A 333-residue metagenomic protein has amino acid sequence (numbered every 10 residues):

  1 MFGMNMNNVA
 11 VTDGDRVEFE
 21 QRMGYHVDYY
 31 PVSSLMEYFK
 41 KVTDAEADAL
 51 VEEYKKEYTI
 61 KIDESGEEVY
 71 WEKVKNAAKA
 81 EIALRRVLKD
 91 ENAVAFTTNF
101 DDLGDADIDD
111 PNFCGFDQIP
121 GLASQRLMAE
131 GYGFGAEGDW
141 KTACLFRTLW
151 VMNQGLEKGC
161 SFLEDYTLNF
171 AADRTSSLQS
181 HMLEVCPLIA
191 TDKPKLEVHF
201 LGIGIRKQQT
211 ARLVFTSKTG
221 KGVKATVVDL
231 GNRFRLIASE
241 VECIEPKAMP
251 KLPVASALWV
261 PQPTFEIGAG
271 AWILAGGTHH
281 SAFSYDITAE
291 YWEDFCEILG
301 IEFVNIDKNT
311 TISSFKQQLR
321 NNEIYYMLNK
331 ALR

Functional and structural regions predicted by a protein language model:
M1-G155: Conserved, well-structured core segments that form the ligand-binding/active-site neighborhood of functional domains
Q21-G24, L50-E52, Q118-G121, E184-C186 (+4 more regions): Short, surface-exposed linear patches
H26-Y38, E164, I306-S314: A generic structural motif
V27, E157-G159, F303-N305: Short secondary-structure junctions
A49-L50, T175-C186, N322-L332: Short, charged low-complexity intrinsically disordered segments located at boundaries of structured domains
T97-D105, S161-Q179, T311-Q317: A glycine-rich phosphate-binding loop feature that marks nucleotide/adenosyl-phosphate handling sites
S124-S256: C-terminal catalytic subdomain
G202-R333: Extended hydrophobic packing segments that form well-structured cores
